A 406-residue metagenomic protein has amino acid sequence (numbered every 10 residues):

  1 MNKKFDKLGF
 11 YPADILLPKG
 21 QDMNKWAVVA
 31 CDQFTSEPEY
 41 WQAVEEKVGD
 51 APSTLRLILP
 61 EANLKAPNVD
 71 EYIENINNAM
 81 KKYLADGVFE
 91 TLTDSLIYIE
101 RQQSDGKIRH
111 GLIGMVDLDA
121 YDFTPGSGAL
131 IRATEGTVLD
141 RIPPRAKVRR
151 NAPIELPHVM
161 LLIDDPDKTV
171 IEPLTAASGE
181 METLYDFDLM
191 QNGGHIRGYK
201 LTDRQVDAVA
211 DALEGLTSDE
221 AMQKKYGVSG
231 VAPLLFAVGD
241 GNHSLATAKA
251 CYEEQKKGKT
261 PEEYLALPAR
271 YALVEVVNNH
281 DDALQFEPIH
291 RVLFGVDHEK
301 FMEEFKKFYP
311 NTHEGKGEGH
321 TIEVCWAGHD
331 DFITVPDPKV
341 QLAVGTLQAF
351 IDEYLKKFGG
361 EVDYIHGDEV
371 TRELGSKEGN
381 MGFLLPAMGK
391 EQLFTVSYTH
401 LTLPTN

Functional and structural regions predicted by a protein language model:
N2-L189, Q392: N-terminal extension/subdomain marker
E45-V48, V88-F89, R101-D105, V148-I154 (+5 more regions): A general structural signal for short secondary-structure junctions and capping/turn motifs
M181-H195, P288, L293-F301: Compact, glycine/acidic-enriched structural inserts
M190-V209: Glycine-rich phosphate-binding "P-loop"
G215-K259: Active-site beta-strand/loop microenvironment that shapes enzyme catalytic pockets
N242-F301: Catalytic or ion-translocation cores adjacent to nucleophile or general acid/base/metal-coordination motifs in diverse
L293-F294, H298-Y398: C-terminal catalytic or substrate-handling cores of phosphate/nucleotide- and metal-cofactor-dependent proteins acting
T399-T405: Conserved small/polar residues in nucleotide/adenosyl-binding loops
